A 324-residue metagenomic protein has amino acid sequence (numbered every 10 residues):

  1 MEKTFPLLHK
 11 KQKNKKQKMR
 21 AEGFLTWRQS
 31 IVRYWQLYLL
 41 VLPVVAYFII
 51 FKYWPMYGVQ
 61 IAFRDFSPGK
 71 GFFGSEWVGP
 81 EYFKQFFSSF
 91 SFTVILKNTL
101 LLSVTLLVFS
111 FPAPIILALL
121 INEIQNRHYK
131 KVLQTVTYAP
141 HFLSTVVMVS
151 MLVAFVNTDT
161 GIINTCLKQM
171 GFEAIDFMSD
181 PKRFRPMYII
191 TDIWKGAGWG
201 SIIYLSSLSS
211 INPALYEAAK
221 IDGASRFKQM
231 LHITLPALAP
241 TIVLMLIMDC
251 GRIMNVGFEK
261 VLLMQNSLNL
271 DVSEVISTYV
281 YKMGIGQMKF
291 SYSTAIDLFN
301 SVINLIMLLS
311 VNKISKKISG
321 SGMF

Functional and structural regions predicted by a protein language model:
M1-S30: Short, Lys/Arg-rich, polar N-terminal cytosolic tail immediately upstream of the first transmembrane signal-anchor
Q29-F324: A structural signal for multi-pass alpha-helical bundles of membrane permease subunits that mediate small-molecule
